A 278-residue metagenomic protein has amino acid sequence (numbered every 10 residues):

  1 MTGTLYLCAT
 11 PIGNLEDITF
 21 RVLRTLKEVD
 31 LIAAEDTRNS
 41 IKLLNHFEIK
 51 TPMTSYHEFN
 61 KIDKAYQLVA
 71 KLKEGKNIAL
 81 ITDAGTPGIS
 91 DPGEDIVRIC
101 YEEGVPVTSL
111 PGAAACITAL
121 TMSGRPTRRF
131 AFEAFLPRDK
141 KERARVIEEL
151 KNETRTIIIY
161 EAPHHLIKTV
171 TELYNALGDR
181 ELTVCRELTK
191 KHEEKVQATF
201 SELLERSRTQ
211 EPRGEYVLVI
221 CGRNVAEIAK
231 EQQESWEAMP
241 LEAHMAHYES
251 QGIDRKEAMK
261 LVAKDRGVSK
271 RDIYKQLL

Functional and structural regions predicted by a protein language model:
M1-F59: Glycine-rich, flexible N-terminal cofactor/catalytic loop recognition
T2, T156, P163-L278: A contiguous loop/helix-start segment that scaffolds small-molecule binding in enzyme catalytic cores
G3-L5, G75-A79, R155-T156: Loop/turn-to-beta-strand initiation segments
I12-G13, D83-P87, P163-H165, R223-V225: Short glycine-rich anion-binding loops that position phosphate/pyrophosphate groups of nucleotides and phosphorylated
L26-I32, G104-T108, T156-I157: Short active-site oxyanion
Y56-I62, L136-D139: Conserved helicase motor
P92-E94, R255: Glycine-centered tight-turn and secondary-structure capping sites
D95-E153: Class I SAM-dependent methyltransferase SAM-binding "motif I" and its flanking Rossmann-like core
